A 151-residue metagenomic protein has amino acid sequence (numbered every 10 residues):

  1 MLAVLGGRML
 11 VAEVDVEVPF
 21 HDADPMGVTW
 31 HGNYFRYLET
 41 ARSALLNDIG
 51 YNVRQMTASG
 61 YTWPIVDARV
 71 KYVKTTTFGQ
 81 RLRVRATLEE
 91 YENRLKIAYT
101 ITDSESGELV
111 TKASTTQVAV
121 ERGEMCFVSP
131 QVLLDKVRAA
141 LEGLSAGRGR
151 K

Functional and structural regions predicted by a protein language model:
L2-D48: Catalytic strand-loop segment that frames the active site of acyl-thioester-processing enzymes
L2-V4, R8, A12-V14, N47 (+2 more regions): HotDog/MaoC-like acyl-thioester-processing domains
E17, R69, T116: Short aromatic/hydrophobic contact patches that present stacked aromatics for nucleic-acid/ligand binding
P19, A23, G27, Y61 (+1 more regions): Alpha-helix initiation/capping motif
P19-F20, V84-A86, A113: A generic structural signal for ordered secondary structure
T29, W63-I65, V110: A broad, structural micro-motif
L45-L95: Hydrophobic beta-strand-centered segment that forms part of the acyl-chain substrate-binding groove
